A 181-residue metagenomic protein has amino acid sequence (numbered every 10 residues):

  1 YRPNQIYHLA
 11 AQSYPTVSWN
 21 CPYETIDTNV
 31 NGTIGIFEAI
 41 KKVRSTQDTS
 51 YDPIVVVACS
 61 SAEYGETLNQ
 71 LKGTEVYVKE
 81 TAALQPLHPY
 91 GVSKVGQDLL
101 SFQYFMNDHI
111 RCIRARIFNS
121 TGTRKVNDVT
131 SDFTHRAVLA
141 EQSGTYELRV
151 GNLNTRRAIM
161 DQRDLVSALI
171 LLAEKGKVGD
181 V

Functional and structural regions predicted by a protein language model:
Y1-F118, R163: N-terminal Rossmann-like NAD(P)+-binding domain of SDR-like oxidoreductases, especially those catalyzing
C21, A39, V43-T46, R136-S143 (+1 more regions): Generic structural signal for alpha-helix termini and adjacent loop/cap motifs
T67-V76, L99-A158, Q162-A173: NAD(P)-dependent short-chain dehydrogenase/reductase
V178-V181: Short, intrinsically disordered, charge-balanced linker/junction segments flanking boundaries in proteins
